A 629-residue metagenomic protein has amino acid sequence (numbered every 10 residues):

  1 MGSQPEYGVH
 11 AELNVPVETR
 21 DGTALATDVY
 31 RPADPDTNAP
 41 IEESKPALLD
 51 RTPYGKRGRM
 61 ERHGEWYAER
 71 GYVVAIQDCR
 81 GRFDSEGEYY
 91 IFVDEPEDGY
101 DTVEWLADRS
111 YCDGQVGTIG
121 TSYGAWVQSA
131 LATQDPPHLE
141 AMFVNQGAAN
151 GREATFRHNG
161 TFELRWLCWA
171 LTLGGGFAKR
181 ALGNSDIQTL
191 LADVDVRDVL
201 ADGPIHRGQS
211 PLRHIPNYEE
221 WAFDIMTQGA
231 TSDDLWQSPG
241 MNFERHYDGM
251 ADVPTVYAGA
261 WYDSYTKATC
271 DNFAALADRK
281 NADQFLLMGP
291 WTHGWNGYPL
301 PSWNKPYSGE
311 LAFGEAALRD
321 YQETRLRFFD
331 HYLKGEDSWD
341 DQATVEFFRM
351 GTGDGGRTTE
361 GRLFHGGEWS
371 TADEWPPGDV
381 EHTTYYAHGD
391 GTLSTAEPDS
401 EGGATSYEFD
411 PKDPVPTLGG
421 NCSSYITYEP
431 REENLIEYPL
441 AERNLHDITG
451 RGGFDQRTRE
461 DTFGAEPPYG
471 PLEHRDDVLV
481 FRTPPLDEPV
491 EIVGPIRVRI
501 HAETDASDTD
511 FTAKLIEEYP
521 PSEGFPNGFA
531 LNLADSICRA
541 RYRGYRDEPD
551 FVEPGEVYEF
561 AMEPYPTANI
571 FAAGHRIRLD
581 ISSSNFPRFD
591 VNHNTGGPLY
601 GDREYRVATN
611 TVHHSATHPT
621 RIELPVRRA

Functional and structural regions predicted by a protein language model:
M1-E43, R482, L486-E488, E548: N-terminal cap/lid segment of alpha/beta-hydrolase-fold proteins
A33-D108, A154-R157, P299-A312, E473-R475 (+4 more regions): Cap/lid segment of the alpha/beta-hydrolase catalytic domain
E61, E69, T133-G249, P414: Accessory cap/linker subdomain of secreted extracellular hydrolases
S110-S122: Alpha/beta-hydrolase fold nucleophile elbow
I119, W126-D195, W261, K280-R327: A catalytic-pocket lid/entrance helix-loop region that shapes and gates access to the active site across common
L191-D195, L200-Q209, W303-A629: C-terminal, loop-rich substrate-recognition/catalytic regions characterized by aromatic stacking residues
Y257-G259: Short beta-strand/loop motif that positions the catalytic acidic residue of the alpha/beta-hydrolase fold
K267-Q284: Active-site-adjacent alpha-helix of alpha/beta-hydrolase-fold enzymes
